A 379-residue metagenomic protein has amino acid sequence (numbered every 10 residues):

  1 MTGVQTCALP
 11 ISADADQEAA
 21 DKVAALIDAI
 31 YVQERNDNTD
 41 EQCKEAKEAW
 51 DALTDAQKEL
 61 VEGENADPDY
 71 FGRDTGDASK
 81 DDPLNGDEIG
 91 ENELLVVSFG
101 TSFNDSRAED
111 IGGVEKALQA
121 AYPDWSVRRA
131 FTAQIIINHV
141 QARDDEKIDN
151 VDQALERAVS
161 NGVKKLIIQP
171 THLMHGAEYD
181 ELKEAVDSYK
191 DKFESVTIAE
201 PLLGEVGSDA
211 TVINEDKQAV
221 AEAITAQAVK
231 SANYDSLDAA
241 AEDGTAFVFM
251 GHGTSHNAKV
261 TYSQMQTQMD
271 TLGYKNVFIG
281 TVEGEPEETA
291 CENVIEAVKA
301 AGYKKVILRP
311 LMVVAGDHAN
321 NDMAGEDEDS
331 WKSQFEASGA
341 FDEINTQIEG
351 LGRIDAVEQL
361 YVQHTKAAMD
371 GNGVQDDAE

Functional and structural regions predicted by a protein language model:
T2-L9: Short, small-residue-biased leader/transition segments that mark boundaries at the very start of proteins
Q5, N65, D355: Solvent-exposed, flexible loop/coil residues
P10-D74: Beta-rich interaction/scaffold domains
A13, D69-I307, M312-E379: Extended amphipathic ligand-handling, pore-lining, and cofactor/metal-binding catalytic surfaces
